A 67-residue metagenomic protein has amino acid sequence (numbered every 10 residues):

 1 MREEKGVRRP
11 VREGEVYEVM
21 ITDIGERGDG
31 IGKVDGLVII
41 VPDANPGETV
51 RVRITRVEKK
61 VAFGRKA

Functional and structural regions predicted by a protein language model:
M1-A67: SAM-dependent transferase fold signal centered on methyltransferase-like domains, encompassing both Class I
